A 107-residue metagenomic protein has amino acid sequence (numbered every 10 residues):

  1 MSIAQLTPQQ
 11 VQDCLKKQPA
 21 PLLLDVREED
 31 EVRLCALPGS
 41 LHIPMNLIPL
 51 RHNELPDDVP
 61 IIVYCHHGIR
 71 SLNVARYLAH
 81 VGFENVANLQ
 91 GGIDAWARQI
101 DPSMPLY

Functional and structural regions predicted by a protein language model:
M1-L22, E28-P60, I69-Y107: Rhodanese-like catalytic fold shared by cysteine-dependent sulfurtransferases and DSP/PTP-type phosphatases
Y64: Short, surface-exposed ligand- or partner-binding patches at beta-edge/loop junctions that are enriched in aromatics
